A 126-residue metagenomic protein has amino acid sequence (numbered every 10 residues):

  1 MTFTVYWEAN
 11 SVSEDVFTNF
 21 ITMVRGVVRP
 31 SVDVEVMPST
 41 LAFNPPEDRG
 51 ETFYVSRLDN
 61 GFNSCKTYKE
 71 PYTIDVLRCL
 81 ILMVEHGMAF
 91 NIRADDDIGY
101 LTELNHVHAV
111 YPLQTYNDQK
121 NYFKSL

Functional and structural regions predicted by a protein language model:
M1-L126: Acidic (Asp/Glu-rich) sequence patches and key acidic residues that form negatively charged surfaces used
